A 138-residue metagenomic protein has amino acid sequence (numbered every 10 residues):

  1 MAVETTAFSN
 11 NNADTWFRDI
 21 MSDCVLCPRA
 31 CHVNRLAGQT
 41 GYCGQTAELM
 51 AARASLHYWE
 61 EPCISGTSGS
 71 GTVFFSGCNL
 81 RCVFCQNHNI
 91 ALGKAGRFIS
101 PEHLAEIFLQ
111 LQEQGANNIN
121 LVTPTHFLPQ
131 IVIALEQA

Functional and structural regions predicted by a protein language model:
M1-S70: Flexible, acidic/Gly-rich N-terminal and inter-domain linker regions that tether and position cofactor-handling modules
C43-A138: Conserved Radical SAM active-site core
